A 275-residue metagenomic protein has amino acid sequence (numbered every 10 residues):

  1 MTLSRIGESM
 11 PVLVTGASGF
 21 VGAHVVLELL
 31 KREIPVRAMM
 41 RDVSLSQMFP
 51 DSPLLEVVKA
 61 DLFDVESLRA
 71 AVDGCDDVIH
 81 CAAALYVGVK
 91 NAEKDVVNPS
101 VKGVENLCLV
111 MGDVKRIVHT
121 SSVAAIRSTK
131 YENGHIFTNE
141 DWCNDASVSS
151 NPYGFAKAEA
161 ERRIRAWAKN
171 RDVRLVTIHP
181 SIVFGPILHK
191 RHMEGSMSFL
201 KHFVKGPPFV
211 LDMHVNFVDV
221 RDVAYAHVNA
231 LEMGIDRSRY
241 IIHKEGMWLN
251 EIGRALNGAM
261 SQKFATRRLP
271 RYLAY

Functional and structural regions predicted by a protein language model:
L3-I34: N-terminal Rossmann NAD(P)H-binding glycine-rich loop of SDR-like oxidoreductase domains
S4-I6, Y225-Y275: Mid/C-terminal beta-alpha module of Rossmann-like enzyme folds, strongest in SDR-family dehydrogenases/epimerases
V43-L45, P50-K102: NAD(P)H-binding glycine-rich loop region in Rossmannoid oxidoreductase-like domains and their noncatalytic homologs
A84, K90-Y153, V176: Conserved Rossmann-fold NAD(P)-dependent oxidoreductase catalytic core, especially the SDR/UDP-sugar
S147-V176: Active-site Tyr-X1-5-Lys
S149-P152, G185-H192, P208-R221: Glycine-rich "substrate-gating" loop/helix at the edge of Rossmann-like oxidoreductase active sites
N170-V173, G185-M197, A230-Y240: Glycine/proline-rich active-site loop of Rossmann-fold NAD(P)-dependent oxidoreductases
L200-P208, M213-Y240: Alpha-helical substrate-binding/gating segment
